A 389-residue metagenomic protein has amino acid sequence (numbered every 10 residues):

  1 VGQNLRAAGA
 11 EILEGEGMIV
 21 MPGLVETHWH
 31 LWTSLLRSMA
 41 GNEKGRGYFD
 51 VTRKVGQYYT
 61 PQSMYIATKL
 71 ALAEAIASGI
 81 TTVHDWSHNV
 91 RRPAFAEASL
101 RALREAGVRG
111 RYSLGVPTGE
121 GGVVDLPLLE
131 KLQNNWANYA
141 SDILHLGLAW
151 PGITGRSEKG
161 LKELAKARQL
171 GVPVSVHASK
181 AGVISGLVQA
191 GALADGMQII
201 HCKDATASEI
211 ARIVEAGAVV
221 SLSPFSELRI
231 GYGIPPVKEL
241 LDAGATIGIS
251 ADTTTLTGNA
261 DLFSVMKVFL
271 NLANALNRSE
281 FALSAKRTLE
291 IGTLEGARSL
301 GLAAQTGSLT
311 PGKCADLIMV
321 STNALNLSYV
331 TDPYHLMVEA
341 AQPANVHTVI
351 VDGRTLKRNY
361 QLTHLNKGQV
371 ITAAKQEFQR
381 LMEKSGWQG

Functional and structural regions predicted by a protein language model:
V1-M21: Histidine-rich, glycine-flanked metal-binding segment
N4, T293-G389: Active-site microenvironment of metallo-dependent hydrolases
V20, R37-V108, E130-Y139, K375-E377 (+1 more regions): Alpha-helical scaffold segments that flank or form the walls of functional sites
G23-S34, P173-S179: Histidine-centered catalytic micro-motifs
L35-I66, A181-G196, A216-V219, F263-A285: Active-site gating loops and adjacent loop-to-helix segments of metal-dependent hydrolytic enzymes
S87-I210: Metal-coordinating catalytic core of metallo-dependent amide/deamination hydrolases
A178-A216, L228-L240, T253-S264: Catalytic core of soluble alpha/beta enzymes
A192, K238-A324, A340-Q342: His/Asp/Glu-enriched, well-ordered alpha-helical/loop segment that forms or immediately abuts the divalent-metal
